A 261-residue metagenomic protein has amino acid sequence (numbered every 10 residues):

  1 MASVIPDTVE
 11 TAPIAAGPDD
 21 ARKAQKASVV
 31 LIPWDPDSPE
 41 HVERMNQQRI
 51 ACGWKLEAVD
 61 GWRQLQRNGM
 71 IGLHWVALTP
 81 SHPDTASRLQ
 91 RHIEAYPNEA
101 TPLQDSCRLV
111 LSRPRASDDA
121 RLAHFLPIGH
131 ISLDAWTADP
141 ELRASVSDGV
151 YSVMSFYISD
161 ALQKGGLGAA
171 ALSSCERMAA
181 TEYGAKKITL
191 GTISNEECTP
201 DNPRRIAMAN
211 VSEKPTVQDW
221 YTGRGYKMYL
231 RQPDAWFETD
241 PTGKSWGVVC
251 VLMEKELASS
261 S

Functional and structural regions predicted by a protein language model:
A12, A16-D20, Q25, N202-S261: C-terminal "cap" of GNAT-fold acetyltransferases
A12-D105: Short amphipathic alpha-helix that is part of the acyltransferase structural core
T85-L142, S152, Y157: Conserved beta-strand in the GNAT
T137-V153, Q163, T181-K186: A conserved beta-turn-beta hairpin within the catalytic core of GNAT-like acetyltransferases that forms part
V146-D160, A169, G191: Conserved acetyl-CoA binding element of GNAT-fold acetyltransferases
K164-M178: Conserved acetyl-CoA-binding loop-helix of GNAT-fold acetyltransferases
A179-S212: Conserved GNAT acetyl-CoA-binding A-motif
